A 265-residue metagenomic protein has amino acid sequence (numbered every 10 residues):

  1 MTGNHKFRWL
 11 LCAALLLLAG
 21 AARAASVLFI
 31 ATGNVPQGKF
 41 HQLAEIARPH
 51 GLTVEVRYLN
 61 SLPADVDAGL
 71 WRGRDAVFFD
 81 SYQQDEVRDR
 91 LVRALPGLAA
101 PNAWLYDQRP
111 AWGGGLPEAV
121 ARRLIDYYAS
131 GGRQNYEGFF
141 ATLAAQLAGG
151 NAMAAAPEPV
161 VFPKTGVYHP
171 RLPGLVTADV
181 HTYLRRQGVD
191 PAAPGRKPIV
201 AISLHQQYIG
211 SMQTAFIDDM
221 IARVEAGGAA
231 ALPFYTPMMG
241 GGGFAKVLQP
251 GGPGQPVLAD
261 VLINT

Functional and structural regions predicted by a protein language model:
M1-T2, L16: Helix-centric, low-specificity signal for extended rod-like, repetitive segments
T2-L10: Bacterial N-terminal signal peptides that target proteins for export
L10-A19: Bacterial N-terminal signal peptides
A24-T265: An N-terminal assembly and electron-transfer interface module characteristic of large anaerobic redox and radical
